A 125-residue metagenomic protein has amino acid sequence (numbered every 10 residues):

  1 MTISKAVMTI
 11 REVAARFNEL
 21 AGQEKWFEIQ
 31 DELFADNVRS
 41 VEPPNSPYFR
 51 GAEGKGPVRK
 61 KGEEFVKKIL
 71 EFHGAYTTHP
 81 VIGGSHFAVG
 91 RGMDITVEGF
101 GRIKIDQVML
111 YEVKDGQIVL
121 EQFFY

Functional and structural regions predicted by a protein language model:
M1-E28, E32-D36: Short, low-complexity N-terminal intrinsically disordered segments enriched in polar/charged residues
V7, F27-P80, S85: A solvent-exposed, acidic/Ser-Thr-rich amphipathic alpha-helical stretch
R39, G101, Q117-V119: Residue-level signal for well-ordered, solvent-exposed loop/turn and beta-edge residues enriched in charged/polar side
S40, V89-G90, L120-E121: Short hydrophobic/aromatic-rich beta-strand segments that constitute the beta-sheet cores of beta-sandwich/beta-barrel
K68-E71, I95-K104: Short, cysteine-centered beta-strand-loop-beta hairpins and adjacent loop/turn segments enriched in charged/polar
G74-Y76, I103-M109: Short, surface-exposed coil-to-beta transition loops
G83-M93: A short hydrophobic beta-strand element
D106-Y125: Short beta-strand edge/turn micro-motifs at domain boundaries
